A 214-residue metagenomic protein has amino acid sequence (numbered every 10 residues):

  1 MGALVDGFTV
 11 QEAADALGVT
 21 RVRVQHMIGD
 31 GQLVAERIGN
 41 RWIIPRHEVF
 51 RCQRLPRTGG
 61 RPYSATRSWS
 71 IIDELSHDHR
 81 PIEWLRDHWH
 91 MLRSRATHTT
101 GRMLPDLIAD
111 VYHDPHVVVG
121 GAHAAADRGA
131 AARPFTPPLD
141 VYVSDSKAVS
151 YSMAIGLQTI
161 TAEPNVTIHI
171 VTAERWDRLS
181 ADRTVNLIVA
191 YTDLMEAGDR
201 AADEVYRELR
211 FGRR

Functional and structural regions predicted by a protein language model:
M1, R57-P62, D177-A181: A short, ordered amphipathic alpha-helix with a cationic face
M1-R23, M27: Polyanion-binding surface elements
G7, D30, V34-P56: Short helix-start
V49-W84: A short, Lys/Arg-enriched interface patch at domain edges and termini
D73-R214: Phosphate-handling catalytic interfaces
